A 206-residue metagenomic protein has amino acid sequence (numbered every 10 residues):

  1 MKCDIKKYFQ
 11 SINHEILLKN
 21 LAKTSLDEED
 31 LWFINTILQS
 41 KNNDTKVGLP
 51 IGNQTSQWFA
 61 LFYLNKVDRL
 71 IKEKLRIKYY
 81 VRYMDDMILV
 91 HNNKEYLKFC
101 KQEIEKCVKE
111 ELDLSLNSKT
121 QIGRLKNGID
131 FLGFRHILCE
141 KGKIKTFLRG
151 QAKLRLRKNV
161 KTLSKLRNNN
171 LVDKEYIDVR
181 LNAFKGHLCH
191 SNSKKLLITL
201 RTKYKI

Functional and structural regions predicted by a protein language model:
M1-M84, I88-E103, G123-R124, I206: Conserved polymerase palm-domain catalytic core
S40, K98-F99, E105, L116-I206: Right-hand nucleic-acid polymerase module
E111-D113: Flexible helix-coil linker/hinge segments at domain or subdomain boundaries
